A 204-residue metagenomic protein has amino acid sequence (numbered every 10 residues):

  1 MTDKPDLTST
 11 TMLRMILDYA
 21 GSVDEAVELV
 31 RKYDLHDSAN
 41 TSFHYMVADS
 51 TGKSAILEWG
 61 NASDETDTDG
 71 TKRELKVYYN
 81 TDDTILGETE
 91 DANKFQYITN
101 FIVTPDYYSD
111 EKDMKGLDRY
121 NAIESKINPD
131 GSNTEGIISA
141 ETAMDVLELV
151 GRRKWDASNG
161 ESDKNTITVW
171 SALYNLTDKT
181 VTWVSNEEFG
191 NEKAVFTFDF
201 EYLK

Functional and structural regions predicted by a protein language model:
M1-D18, T41-F43, A48-K204: C-terminal, well-structured catalytic/ligand-binding subdomain of enzymes
T10-D37: Short N-terminal edge-element motif at the start of the domain
